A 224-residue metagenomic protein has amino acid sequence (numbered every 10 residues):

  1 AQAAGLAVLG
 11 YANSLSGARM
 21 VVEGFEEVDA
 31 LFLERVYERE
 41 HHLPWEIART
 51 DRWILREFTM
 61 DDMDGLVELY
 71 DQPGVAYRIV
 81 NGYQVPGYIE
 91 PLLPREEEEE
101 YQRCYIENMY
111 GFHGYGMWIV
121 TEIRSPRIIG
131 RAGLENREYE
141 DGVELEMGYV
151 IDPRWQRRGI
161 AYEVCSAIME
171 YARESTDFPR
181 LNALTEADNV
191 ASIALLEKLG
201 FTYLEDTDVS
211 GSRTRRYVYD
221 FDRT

Functional and structural regions predicted by a protein language model:
A1-M20: Acidic, Mg2+-coordinating phosphoryl-transfer loop and its flanking beta/alpha structural elements, shared across
F25-R154, S166-D188, L199-T224: GNAT-family acyltransferases
R157-Y162: Glycine-rich acyl-CoA binding loop
A191-S192: Catalytic nucleophile serine of serine hydrolases, specifically the conserved "nucleophile elbow" pentapeptide
